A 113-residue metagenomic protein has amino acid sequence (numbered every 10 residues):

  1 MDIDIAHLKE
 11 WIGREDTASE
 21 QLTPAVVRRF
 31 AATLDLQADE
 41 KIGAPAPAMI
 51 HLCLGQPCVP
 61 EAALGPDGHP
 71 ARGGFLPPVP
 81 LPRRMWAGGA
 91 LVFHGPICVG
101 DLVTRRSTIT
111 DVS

Functional and structural regions predicted by a protein language model:
M1-L102: Hydrophobic, proline/glycine-rich low-complexity stretches
V99-S113: Hydrophobic alpha-helical segments and helix pairs
